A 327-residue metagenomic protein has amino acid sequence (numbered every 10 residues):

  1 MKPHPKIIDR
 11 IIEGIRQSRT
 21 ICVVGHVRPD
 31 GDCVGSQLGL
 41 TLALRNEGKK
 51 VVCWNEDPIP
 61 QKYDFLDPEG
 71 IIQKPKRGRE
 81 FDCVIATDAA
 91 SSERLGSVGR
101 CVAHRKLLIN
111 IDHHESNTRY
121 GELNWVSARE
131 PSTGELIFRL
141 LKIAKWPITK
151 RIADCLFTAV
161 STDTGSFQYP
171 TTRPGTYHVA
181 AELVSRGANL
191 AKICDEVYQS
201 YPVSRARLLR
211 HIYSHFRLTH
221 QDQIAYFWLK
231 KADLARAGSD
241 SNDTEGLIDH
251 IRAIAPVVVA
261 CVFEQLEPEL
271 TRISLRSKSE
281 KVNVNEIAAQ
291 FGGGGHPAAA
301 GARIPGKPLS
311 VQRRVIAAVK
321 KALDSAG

Functional and structural regions predicted by a protein language model:
K2-V27, C33-D64, E80-F81, T162-G327: Hydrophobic helix-and-loop "lid/oligomerization" segment in the mid-to-C-terminal part of catalytic domains
I15, K76-R79, R100-A103, N117-T118 (+4 more regions): Solvent-exposed alpha-helices and their adjacent loops that cap or buttress functional pockets in soluble metabolic
V24, R28, A86, N110-I111 (+1 more regions): Generic enzyme active-site microenvironment
L40-T41, C101-H104, V126-S127, H178: Glycine-rich, phosphate-binding/catalytic loops in enzymes
F65-I71, R129, K142: Structural recognition of alpha->loop->beta junctions
D67-L123: Active-site cofactor/cluster-binding pocket
L108-N110, N124-W125, I224-Y226, V262: Conserved beta-strand scaffold positions in the cores of enzyme catalytic domains, especially in NTP/NDP-utilizing
I111-V179: Short alpha-helices
